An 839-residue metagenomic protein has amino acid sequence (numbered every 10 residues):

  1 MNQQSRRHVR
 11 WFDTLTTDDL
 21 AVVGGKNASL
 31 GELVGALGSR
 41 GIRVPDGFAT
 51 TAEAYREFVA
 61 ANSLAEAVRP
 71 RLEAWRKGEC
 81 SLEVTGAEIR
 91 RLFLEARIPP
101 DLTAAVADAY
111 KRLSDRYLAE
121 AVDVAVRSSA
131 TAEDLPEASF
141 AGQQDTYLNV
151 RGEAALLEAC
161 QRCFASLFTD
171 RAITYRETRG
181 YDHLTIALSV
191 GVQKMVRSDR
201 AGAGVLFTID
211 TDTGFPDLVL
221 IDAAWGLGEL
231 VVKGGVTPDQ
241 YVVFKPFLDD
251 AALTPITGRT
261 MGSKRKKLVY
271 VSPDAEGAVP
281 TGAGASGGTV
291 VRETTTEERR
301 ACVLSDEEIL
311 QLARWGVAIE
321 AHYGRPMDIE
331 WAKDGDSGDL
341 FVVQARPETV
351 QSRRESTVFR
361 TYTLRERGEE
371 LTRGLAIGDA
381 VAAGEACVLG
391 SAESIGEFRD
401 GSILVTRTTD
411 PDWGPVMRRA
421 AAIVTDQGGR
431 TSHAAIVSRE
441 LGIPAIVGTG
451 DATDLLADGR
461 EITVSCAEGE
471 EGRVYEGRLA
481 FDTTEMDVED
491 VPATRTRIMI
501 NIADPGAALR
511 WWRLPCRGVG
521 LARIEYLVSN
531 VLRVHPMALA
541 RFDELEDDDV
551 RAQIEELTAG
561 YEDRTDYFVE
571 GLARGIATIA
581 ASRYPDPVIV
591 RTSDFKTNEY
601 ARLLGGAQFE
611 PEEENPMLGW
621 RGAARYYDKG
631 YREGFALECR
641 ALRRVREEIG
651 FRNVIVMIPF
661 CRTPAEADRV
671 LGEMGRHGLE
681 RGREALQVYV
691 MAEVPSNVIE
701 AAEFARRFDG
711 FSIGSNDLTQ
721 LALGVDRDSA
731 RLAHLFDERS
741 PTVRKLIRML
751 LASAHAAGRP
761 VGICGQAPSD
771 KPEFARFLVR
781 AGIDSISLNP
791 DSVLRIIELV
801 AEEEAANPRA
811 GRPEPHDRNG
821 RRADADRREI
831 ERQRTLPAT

Functional and structural regions predicted by a protein language model:
M1-G191, R200, T296-E307, Q311-E320 (+14 more regions): N-terminal beta-alpha lobe that positions the nucleotide/phosphoryl donor in ATP/NTP-coupled carboxylate activation
L37-A54, P216, A223-G228, P326-W331 (+5 more regions): Glycine-rich phosphate/pyrophosphate-binding loops and their adjacent beta-strand/loop elements at enzyme active sites
L72-W75, L82-G86, V106, G180-Y181 (+7 more regions): Long, charged amphipathic helices and adjacent flexible linkers at domain junctions
A121-F140, Q144-Y147, T185-S189, D199-G202 (+2 more regions): Conserved alpha/beta-domain cores
F140-T174, S198-A275, V343-L375, R419-D426 (+5 more regions): Extended active-site and interfacial segments that coordinate phosphate-rich ligands in large catalytic machineries
G142, G324-T349: Conserved metal-phosphate-binding beta-hairpin within the catalytic cores of diverse ATP-dependent phosphoryl-transfer
L218-D328, K333-D334, R367-A383, D400 (+4 more regions): Conserved catalytic alpha/beta cores of large enzymes that bind or transform nucleotide phosphates and polynucleotides
D336, P347-F359, T372-A376, A380-I403 (+2 more regions): Acidic, glycine-rich flexible loop/linker segments
